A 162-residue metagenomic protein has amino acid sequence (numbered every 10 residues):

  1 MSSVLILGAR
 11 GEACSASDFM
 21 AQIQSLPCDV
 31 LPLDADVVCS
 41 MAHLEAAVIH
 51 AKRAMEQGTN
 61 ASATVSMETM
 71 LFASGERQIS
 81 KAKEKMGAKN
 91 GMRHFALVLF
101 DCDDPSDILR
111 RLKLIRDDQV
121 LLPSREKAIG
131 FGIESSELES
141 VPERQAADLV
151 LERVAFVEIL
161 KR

Functional and structural regions predicted by a protein language model:
M1-L7: Generic N-terminal amphipathic, Lys/Arg-enriched alpha-helix
S2, S25-L26, N90: A generic structural signal for short, non-catalytic loop/turn and secondary-structure boundary residues
L5, C28, R93-F95: Structural beta-strand/beta-sheet cores of well-ordered domains, especially the beta-sheet scaffolds that support
L7-V65: N-terminal interaction modules that seed assembly of large macromolecular complexes
M20, L31-D34, A61-Q78, L114-D117 (+3 more regions): Residue-level signal for functionally critical sites in structured catalytic/ligand-binding pockets
Q22-Q24, Q57, Q78, Q119 (+1 more regions): Residue-identity detector for glutamine
A42-P105: Ordered, amphipathic secondary-structure segments that act as subunit-interaction surfaces in large macromolecular
K83-R162: Glycine-rich, aromatic-bearing surface loops/beta-hairpins
